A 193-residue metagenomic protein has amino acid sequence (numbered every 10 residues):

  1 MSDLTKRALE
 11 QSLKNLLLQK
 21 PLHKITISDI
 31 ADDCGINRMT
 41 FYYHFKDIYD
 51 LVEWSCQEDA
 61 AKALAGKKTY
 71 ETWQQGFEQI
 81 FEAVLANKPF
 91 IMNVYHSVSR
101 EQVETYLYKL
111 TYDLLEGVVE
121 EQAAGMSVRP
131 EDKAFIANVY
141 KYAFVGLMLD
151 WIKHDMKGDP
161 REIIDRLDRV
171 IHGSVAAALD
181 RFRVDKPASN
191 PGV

Functional and structural regions predicted by a protein language model:
S2, K6, C56, E104-Y108 (+5 more regions): Amphipathic, non-transmembrane alpha-helical scaffold segments
D3-K6, E10-K14, L18, H23-I27 (+4 more regions): An amphipathic alpha-helix adjacent to DNA-recognition modules
Q19-K20, S127, V193: Cytosolic nucleotide-binding catalytic cores of signal-transduction proteins
I25-T26, M92-V94, V103, P160: Short, hydrophobic secondary-structure boundary micro-motifs
T40, F90: Residues in the helix-turn-helix
Q74-P89, N138, G146, R161: Amphipathic alpha-helical segments that line or abut small-molecule/effector binding pockets and mediate allosteric
R100-G125, E131-G146, A176: Amphipathic alpha-helical packing segments from all-alpha helical-bundle domains
D150-V193: C-terminal peripheral helix-coil segments that are non-catalytic and often amphipathic
